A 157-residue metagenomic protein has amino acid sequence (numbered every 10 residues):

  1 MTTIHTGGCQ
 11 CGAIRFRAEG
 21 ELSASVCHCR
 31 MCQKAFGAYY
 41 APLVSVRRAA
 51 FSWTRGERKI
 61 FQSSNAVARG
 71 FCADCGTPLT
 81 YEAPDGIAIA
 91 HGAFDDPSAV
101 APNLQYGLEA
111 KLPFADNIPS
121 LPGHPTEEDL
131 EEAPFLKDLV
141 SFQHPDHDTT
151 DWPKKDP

Functional and structural regions predicted by a protein language model:
M1-T6, A13-P157: A short Gly-Trp-Pro
